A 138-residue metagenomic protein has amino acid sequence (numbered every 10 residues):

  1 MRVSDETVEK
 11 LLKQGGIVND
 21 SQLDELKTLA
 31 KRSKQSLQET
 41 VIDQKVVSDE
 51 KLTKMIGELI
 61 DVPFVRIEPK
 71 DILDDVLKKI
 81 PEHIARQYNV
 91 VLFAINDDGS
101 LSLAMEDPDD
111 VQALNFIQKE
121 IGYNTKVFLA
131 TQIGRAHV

Functional and structural regions predicted by a protein language model:
M1-L37, I42, V46-V47, K51-L59: An alpha-helical, amphipathic repeat domain used for nucleic-acid recognition, typified by the mTERF helical solenoid
L12-Q14, L101-A104, K126: Short cationic amphipathic helices and targeting signals
E39-E120: Polyanionic, low-complexity intrinsically disordered segments
D71, T131-Q132: Conserved beta-strand edge residues that scaffold enzyme active sites
N124-T131: Short hydrophobic alpha-helical runs that function as membrane-insertion/retention elements
G134-V138: Conserved small/polar residues in nucleotide/adenosyl-binding loops
